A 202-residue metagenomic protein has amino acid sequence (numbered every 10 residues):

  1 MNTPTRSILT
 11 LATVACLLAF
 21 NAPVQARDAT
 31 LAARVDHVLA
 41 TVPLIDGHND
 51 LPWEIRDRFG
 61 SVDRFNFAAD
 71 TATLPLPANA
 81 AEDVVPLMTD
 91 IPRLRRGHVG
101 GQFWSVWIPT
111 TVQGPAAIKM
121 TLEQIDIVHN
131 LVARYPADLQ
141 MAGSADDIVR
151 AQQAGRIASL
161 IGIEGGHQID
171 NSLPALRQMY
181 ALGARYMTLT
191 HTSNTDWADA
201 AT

Functional and structural regions predicted by a protein language model:
M1-T5: N-terminal secretory signal peptides that target proteins for export/translocation
T10-A19: Bacterial N-terminal signal peptides
Q25-T202: N-terminal hydrophobic targeting/anchoring segments and the immediately downstream early-domain regions of hydrolases
